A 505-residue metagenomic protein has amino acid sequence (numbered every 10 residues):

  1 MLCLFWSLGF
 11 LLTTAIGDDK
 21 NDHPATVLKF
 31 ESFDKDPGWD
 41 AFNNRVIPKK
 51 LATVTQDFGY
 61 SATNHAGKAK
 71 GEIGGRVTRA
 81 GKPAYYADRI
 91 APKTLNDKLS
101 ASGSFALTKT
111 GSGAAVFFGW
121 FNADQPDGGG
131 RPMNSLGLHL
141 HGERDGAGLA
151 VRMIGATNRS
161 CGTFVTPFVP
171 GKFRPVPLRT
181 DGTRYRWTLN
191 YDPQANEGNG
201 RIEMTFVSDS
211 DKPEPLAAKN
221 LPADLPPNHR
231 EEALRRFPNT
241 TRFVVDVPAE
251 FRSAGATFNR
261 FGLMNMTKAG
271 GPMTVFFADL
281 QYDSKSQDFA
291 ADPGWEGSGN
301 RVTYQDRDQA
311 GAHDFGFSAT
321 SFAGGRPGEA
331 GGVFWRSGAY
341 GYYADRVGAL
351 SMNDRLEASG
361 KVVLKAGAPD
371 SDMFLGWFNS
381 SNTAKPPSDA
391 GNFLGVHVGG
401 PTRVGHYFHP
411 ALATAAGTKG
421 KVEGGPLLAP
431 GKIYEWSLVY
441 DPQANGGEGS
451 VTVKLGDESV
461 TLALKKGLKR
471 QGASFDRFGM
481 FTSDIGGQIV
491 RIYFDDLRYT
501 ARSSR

Functional and structural regions predicted by a protein language model:
L2-L11: Bacterial N-terminal signal peptides
K20-T53, T274-A312: Extracellular carbohydrate-recognition regions
S32-D34, N96-T108, F117-G119, R184-D192 (+10 more regions): Residues within well-ordered beta-strands of beta-sheet-rich folds
F33, G103, R179-L225, R230 (+4 more regions): Carbohydrate-binding surfaces in secreted/extracellular proteins
D40-G75, E296-F334, S388: Extracellular glycan-recognition surfaces and repeat-rich motifs
A66-C161, R326-K419, A501-S503: Secretory/extracellular carbohydrate-interaction modules and structurally similar beta-sandwich "look-alikes"
A156-R186, A411-E435: Short, aromatic/His-centered strand-loop micro-motif at the edge of beta-sheets
P215-F276, L462-Y493: Flexible glycan-contacting loops in extracellular carbohydrate-active proteins
